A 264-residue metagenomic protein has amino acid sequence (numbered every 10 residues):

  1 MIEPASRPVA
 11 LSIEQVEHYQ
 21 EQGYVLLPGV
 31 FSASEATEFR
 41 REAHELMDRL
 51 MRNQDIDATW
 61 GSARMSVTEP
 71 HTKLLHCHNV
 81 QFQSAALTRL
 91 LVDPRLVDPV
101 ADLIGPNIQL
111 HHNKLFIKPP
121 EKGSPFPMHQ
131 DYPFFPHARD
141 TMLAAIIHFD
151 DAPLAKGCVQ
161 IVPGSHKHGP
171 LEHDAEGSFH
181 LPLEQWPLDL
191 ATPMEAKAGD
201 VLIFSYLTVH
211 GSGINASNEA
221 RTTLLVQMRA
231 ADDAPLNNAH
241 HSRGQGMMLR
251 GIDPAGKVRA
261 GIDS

Functional and structural regions predicted by a protein language model:
M1-E21, P28-M128, F134, G246-V258: Non-heme Fe(II)-dependent double-stranded beta-helix
I2-P4, R49, N53-I56, W60-M65 (+3 more regions): Non-heme Fe(II)/2-oxoglutarate
S34, P119, P153, H168 (+2 more regions): Feature marks short, surface-exposed loop/turn motifs that line or immediately flank catalytic pockets and channel
L103, H129, P136-L154, E195 (+2 more regions): Short, conserved beta-strand element in jelly-roll/cupin
P106-N113, S124-F126, T141-I147, G157 (+1 more regions): Generic beta-strand structural signal
F126-Q130, I147, L181-W186: Active-site glycine-rich loop that binds ribose-phosphate moieties when present
D131-F134, M142, H210-N215: Glycine-rich phosphate/pyrophosphate-binding beta-alpha loops
A152-G211, D233, Q245: Double-stranded beta-helix
